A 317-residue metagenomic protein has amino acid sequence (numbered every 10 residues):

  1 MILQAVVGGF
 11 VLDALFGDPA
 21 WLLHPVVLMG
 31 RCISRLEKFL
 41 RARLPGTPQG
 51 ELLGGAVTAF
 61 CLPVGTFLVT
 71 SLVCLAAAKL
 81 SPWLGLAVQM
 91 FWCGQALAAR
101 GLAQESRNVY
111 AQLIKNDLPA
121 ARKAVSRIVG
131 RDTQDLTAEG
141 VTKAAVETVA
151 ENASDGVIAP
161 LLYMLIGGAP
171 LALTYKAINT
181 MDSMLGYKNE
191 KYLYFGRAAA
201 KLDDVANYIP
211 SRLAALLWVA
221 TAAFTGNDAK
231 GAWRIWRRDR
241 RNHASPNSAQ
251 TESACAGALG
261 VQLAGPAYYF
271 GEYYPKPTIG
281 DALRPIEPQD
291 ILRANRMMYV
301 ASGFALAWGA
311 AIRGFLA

Functional and structural regions predicted by a protein language model:
M1-T174, I178, G186-A317: Hydrophobic alpha-helical transmembrane segments
S183: Glycine-rich phosphate/dinucleotide-binding loop and adjoining beta-alpha-beta core of small-molecule
